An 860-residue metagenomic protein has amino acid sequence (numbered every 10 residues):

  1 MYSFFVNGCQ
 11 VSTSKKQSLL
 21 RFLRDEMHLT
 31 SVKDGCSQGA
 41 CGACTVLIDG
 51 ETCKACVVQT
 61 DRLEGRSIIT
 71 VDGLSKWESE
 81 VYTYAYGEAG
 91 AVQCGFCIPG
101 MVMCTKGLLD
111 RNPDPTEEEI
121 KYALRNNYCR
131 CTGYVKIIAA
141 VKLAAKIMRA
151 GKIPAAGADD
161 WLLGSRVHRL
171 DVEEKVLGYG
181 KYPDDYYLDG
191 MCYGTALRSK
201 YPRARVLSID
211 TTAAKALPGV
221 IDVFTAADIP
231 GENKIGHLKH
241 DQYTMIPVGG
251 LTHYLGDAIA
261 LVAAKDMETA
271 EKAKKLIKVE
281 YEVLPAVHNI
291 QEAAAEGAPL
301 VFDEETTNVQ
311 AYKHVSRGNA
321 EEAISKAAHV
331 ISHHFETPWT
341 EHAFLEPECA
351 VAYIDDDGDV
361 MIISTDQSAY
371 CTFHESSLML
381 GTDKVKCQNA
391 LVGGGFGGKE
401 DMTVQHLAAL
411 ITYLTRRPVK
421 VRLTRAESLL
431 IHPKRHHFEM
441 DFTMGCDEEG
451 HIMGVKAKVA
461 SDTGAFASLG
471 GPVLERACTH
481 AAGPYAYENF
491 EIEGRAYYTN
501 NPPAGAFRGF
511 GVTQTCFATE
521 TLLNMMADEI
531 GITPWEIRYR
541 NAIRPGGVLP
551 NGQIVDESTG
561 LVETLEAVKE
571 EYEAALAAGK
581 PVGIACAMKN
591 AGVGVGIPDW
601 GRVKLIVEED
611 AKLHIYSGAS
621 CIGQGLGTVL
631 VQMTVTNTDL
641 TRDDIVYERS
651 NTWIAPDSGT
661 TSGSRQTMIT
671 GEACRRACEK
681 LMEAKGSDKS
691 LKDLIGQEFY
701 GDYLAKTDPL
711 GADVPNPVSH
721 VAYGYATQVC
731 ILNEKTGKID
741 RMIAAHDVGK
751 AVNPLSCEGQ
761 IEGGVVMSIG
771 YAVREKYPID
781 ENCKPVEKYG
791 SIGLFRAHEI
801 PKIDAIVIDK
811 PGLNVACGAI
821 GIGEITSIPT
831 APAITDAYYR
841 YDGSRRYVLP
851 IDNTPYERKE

Functional and structural regions predicted by a protein language model:
M1-A155, V595: Signature of N-terminal electron-transfer/Fe-S-associated modules in redox systems
V46, E174, G180, C349-I354 (+8 more regions): Short beta-strand elements
G90, S165, D171-L177, L238 (+3 more regions): Glycine-rich loop/linker segments at domain edges
A145-Q310, L414: Flexible, low-hydrophobicity surface segments
A226-A227, L380-D383, L414-V419, E448 (+2 more regions): C-terminal catalytic domains of large/alpha subunits in multi-subunit enzymes
A258-I259, A264-D266, R417-G464, G671-K692: Phosphate/diphosphate-binding loops
A295-L378, A542-K612, D693-V718, A726 (+2 more regions): Helix-loop-helix junctions that connect adjacent transmembrane helices in secondary transporters/permeases, recognized
G395-R416, K420-R422, L626, M633: Thiamine diphosphate
